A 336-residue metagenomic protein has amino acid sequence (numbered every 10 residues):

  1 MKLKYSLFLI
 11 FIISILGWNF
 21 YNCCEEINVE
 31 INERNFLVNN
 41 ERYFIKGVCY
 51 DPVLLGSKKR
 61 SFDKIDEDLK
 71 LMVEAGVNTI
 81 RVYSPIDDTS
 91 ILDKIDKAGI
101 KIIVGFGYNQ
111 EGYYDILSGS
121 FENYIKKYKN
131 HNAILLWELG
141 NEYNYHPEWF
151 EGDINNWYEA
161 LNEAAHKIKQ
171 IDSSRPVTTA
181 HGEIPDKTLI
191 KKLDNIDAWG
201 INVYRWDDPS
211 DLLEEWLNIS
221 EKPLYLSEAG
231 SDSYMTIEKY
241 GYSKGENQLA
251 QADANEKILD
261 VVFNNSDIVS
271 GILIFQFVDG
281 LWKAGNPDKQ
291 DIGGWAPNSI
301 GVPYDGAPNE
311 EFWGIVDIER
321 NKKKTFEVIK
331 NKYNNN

Functional and structural regions predicted by a protein language model:
M1-F11: N-terminal Sec-pathway targeting helices
I12-N28: Bacterial Sec-dependent signal peptides at the C-terminal "C-region" and cleavage site
N28-R34: A short, compositionally biased
F36-R205, P209-S210, L217-E221: Active-site mouth of glycoside hydrolases
K64, I116-S120, N156-A160, D208 (+2 more regions): Soluble or luminal CAZymes and related metallo-dependent hydrolases
A75, K127-N132, A164-R175, V261-V269 (+1 more regions): A structural motif corresponding to the C-terminal end of an alpha-helix and its immediate exit/capping segment
N144-F150, S220-V262, I274-N286: Active-site clefts of carbohydrate-active enzymes
F275-N336: Aromatic-rich peripheral "rim/lid" segments of glycoside hydrolase catalytic domains that contact and position glycan
